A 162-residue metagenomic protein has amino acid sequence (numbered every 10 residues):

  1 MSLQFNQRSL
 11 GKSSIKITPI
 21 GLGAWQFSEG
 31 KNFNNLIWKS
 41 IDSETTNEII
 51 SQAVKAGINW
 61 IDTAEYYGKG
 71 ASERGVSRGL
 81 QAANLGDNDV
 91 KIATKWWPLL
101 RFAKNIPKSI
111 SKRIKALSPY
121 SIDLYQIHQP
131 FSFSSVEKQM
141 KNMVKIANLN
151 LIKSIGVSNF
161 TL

Functional and structural regions predicted by a protein language model:
M1-V90: N-terminal binding-site loop/beta-alpha segment at the start of enzyme catalytic domains that lines or forms
I17-G21, N59-W60, D89-K95, S121-Q126 (+1 more regions): Structural preference for beta-strand elements that scaffold enzyme active sites
Q26-F27, W97-L99: Short, solvent-exposed loop/turn segments at secondary-structure junctions
F33, W38, L100-L162: Glycine/proline-rich, positively charged, aromatic-decorated active-site loop/lid region on the catalytic face
A64-Y66, K95-W97, P130: Short strand-loop junctions, especially beta-strand C-caps/beta-turns that link beta-sheets to coils or alpha-helices
G79-A82, T94, M143, T161: Residue-level signal for alpha-helical context at structural boundaries
